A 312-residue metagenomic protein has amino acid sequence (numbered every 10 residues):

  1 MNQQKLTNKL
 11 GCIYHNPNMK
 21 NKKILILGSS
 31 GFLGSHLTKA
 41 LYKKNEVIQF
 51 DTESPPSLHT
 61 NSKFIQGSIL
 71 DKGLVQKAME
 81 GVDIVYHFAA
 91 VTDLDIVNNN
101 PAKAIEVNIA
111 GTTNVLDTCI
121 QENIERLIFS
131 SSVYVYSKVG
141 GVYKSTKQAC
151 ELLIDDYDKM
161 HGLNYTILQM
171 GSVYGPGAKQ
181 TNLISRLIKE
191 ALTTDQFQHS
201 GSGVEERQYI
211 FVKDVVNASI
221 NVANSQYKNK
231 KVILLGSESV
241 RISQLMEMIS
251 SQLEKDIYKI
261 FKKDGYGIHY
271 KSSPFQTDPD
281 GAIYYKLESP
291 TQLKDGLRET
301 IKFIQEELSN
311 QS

Functional and structural regions predicted by a protein language model:
I24-Y42: N-terminal Rossmann NAD(P)H-binding glycine-rich loop of SDR-like oxidoreductase domains
I69-E106: NAD(P)H-binding glycine-rich loop region in Rossmannoid oxidoreductase-like domains and their noncatalytic homologs
V97, Y165-S172, L187-I210, D214: A conserved pocket-lining segment of Rossmann-fold NAD(P)-dependent short-chain dehydrogenase/reductase
E106, A110-K144: Conserved Rossmann-fold NAD(P)-dependent oxidoreductase catalytic core, especially the SDR/UDP-sugar
S132, L152-P176: Conserved beta-loop-beta element that borders a ligand/cofactor-binding pocket
Q148, V173-R186, T193-D195, V212-K213 (+1 more regions): Glycine/proline-rich active-site loop of Rossmann-fold NAD(P)-dependent oxidoreductases
L187, N221, S225-G267: Mid/C-terminal beta-alpha module of Rossmann-like enzyme folds, strongest in SDR-family dehydrogenases/epimerases
V212, S243-Q244, G265-E299: Conserved C-terminal active-site "lid" loop/helix of NAD(P)H-dependent oxidoreductases that clamps the redox cofactor
